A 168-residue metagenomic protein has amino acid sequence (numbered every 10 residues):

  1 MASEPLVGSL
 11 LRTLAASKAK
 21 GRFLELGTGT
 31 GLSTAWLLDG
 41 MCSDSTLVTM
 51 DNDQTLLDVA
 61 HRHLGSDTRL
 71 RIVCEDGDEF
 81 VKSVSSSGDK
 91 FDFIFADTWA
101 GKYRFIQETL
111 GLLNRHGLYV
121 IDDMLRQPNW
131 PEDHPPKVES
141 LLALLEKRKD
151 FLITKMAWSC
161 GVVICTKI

Functional and structural regions predicted by a protein language model:
A2-V81: SAM cofactor-binding core of SAM-dependent methyltransferases, primarily the Rossmann-like beta-alpha-beta module
K20, D92, G117-L118: The start of beta-strands in P-loop NTPase/AAA+ ATPase cores
F23, T49, F95, V120-I121: Generic enzyme active-site microenvironment
C42, G65, S86, N114 (+1 more regions): Short conserved AdoMet
V84-F93: A short acidic, Gly/Pro-enriched loop at the edge of an enzyme's catalytic core that lines a small-molecule cofactor
D97-A100: Switch II (G3) loop of P-loop NTPases
K102-I168: C-terminal substrate-binding/active-site "lid" region of AdoMet-derived donor-dependent transferases
